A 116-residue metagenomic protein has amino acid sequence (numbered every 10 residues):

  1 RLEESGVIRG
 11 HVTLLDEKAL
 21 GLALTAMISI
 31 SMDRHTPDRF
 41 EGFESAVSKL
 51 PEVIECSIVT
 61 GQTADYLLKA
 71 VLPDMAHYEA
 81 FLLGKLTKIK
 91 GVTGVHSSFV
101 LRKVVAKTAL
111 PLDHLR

Functional and structural regions predicted by a protein language model:
R1-R116: A compositional/biophysical signature of low hydrophobicity enriched in polar/charged and small residues
